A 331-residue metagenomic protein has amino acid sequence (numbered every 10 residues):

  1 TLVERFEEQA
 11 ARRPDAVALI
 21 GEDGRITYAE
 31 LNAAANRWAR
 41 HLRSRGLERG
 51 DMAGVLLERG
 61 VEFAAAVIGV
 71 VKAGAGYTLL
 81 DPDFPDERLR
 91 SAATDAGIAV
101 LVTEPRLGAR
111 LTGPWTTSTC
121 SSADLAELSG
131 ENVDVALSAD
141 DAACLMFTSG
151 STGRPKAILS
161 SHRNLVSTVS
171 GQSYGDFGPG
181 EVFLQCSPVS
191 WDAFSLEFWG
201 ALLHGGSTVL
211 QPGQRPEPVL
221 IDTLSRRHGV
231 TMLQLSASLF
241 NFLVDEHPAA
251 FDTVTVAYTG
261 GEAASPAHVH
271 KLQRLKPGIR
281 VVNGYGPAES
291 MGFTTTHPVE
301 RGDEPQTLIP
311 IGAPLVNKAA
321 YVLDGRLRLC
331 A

Functional and structural regions predicted by a protein language model:
T1-E8, I26, E30, D124 (+3 more regions): Short intrinsically disordered, low-complexity coil segments enriched in acidic
T1-V166, D176, G205: Carrier-protein-dependent adenylate-forming modules in NRPS/ANL systems
E62-I68, A75-A93, G130-C330: Motif- and composition-driven signal specific to adenylation
